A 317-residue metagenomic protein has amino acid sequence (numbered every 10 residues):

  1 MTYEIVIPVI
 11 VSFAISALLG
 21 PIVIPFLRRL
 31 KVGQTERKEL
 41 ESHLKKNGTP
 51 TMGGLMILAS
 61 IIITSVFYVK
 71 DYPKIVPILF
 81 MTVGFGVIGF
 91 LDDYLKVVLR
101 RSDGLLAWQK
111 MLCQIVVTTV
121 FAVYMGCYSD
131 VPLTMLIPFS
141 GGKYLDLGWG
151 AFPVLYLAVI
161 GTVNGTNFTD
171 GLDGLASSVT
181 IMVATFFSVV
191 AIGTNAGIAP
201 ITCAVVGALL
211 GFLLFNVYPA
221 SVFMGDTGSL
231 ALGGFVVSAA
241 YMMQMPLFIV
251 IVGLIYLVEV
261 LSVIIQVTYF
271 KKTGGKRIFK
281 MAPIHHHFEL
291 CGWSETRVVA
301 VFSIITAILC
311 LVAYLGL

Functional and structural regions predicted by a protein language model:
M1-I24, I57-V87, F121-Y128, G148-L317: Alpha-helical transmembrane segments
P21-L40: Membrane-interface helix-loop junction between the first two transmembrane segments
R29-G33, L133-L136, T273-K280: Short, Lys/Arg-enriched, Gly/Pro-containing loop segments at transmembrane-helix junctions of multi-pass membrane
E36-P50, R100-Q114, I284-H286, L290: Juxtamembrane helix-capping/reentrant segments at transmembrane boundaries
N47-T49, P138-G150: Short aromatic-rich membrane-water interface segments that cap or initiate transmembrane helices in multi-pass membrane
Y72-L106, K110-I115: Hydrophobic alpha-helical hairpins/lids featuring a short glycine-rich hinge
V98, S129-K143: Membrane-interface helix termini and inter-helical loops of multi-pass transporters
